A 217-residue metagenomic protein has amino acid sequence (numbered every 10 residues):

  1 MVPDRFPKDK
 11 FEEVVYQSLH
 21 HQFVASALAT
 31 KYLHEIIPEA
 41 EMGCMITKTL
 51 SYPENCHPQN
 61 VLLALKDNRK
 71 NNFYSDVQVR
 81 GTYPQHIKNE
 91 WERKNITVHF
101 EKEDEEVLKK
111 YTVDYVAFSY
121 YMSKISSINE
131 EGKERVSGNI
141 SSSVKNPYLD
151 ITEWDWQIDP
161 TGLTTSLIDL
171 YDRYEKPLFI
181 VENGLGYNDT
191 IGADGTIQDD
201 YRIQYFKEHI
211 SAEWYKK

Functional and structural regions predicted by a protein language model:
M1-K217: Active-site region of glycoside hydrolase catalytic domains
